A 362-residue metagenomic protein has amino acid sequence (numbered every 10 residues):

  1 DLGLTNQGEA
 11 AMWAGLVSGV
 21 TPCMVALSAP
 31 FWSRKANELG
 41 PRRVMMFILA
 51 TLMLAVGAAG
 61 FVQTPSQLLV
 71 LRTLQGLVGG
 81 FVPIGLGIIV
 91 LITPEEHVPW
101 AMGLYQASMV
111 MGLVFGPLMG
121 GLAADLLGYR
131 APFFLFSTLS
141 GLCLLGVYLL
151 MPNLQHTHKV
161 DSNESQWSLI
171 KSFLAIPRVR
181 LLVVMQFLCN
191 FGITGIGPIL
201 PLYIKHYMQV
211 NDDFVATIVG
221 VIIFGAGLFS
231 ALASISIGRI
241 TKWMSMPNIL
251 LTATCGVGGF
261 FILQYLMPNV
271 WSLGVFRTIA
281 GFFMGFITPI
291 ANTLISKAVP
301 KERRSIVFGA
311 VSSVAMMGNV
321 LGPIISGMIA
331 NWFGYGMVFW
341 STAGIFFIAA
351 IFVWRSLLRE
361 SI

Functional and structural regions predicted by a protein language model:
D1-A11, I199-T217: Short amphipathic helix-loop junctions that connect adjacent transmembrane helices in Major Facilitator Superfamily/SLC
L16-W32, F224-A233: Central cavity-lining transmembrane alpha-helices of secondary-active solute carriers, predominantly the Major
L27-Q63, T241-M244: Conserved MFS/SLC helix-loop-helix module at the cytosolic interface between two early adjacent transmembrane helices
R43-G57, S137, N248-I262: Structural signature of the two symmetry-related core transmembrane helices
A55, S66-L74, W271-A280: Paired small-residue
L71-M109, L294: Cytoplasmic helix-loop-helix junction between adjacent transmembrane helices in 12-TM secondary transporters
P132-L149, V338-R355: Symmetry-related core transmembrane helices of the 12-TM Major Facilitator Superfamily/SLC fold
N153-V183: Juxtamembrane intracellular "pre-TM" segments in multi-pass secondary transporters
